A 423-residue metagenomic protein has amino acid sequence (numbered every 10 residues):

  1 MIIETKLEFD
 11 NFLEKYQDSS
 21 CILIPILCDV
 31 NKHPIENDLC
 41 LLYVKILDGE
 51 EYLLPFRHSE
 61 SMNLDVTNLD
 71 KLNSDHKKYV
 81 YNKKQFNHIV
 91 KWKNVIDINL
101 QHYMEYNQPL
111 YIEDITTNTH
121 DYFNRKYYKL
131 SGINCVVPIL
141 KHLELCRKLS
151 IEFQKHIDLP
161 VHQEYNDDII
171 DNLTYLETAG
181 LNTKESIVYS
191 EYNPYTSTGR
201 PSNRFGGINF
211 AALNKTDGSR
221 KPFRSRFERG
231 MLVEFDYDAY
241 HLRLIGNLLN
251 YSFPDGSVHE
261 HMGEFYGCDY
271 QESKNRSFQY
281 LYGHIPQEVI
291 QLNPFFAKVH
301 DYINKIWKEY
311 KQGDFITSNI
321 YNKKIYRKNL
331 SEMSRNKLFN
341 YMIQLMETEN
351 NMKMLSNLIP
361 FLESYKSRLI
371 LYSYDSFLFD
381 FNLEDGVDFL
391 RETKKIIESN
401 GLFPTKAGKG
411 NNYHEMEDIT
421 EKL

Functional and structural regions predicted by a protein language model:
M1-S20, I46-G49, S197-S202, G207-F210 (+2 more regions): N- or domain-start disorder-to-order transition segments that initiate the globular core
I2, C28-G49, F56-M62, K184-C268 (+3 more regions): Acidic, glycine-rich two-metal-ion catalytic cores of nucleic acid-processing enzymes
I2-D10, Y16-Q154: Conserved DEDDh/DEDDy metal-dependent 3′-5′ exonuclease domain
D18-S19, S74-K77, I89-N94, N250 (+4 more regions): Short glycine/proline-enriched coil/turn segments at helix->beta-strand junctions
N87-P160, E164, I169-A179, N214-R335: Helical catalytic core of nucleic-acid polymerases
W92-V95, L369, T405-A407: Generic structural signal for residues in well-ordered beta-strands
Y165-I169, S186-P194, Q279-Y280, P294-F296 (+4 more regions): A glycine-rich phosphate-binding loop feature that marks nucleotide/adenosyl-phosphate handling sites
H284-V289, H300-Q344, D380, E384-L423: C-terminal polymerase-core module
